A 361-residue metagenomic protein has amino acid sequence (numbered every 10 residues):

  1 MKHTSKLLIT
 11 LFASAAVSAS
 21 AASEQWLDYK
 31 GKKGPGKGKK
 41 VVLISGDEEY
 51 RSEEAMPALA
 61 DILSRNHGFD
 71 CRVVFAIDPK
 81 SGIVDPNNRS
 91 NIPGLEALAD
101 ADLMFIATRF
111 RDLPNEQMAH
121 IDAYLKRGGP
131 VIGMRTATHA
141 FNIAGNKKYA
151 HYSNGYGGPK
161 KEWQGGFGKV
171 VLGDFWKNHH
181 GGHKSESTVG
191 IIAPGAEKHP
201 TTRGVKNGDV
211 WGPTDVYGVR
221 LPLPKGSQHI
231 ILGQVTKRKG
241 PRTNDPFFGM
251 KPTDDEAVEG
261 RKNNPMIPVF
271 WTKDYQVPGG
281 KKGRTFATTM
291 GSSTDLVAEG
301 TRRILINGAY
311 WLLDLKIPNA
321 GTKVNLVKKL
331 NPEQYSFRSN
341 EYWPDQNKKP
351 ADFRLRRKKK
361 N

Functional and structural regions predicted by a protein language model:
M1-I9: Bacterial N-terminal signal peptides that target proteins for export
I9-S18: Bacterial N-terminal signal peptides
A22-G36, E54-A55, I62-F69, K237-N361: Extracellular ligand-binding/catalytic regions of CAZymes and related secreted enzymes and adhesion modules
S23, L27-Y29, L43-I44, E48-F141: Helical hinge/lid and interdomain linker segments adjacent to catalytic or ligand-binding clefts that mediate domain
W26, S64, D70, R89 (+3 more regions): Catalytic beta-strand/loop cores that center a nucleophilic Ser/Cys/Thr and support acyl-enzyme chemistry
K39: Nucleotide donor/acceptor-binding cores
V42, I132, Q228-L232, F286-T288: Hydrophobic/aromatic beta-strand patches that form the interior of the parallel beta-sheet core in alpha/beta enzyme
I106, F110-G204: A glycine-rich, often tryptophan-bearing local segment used as a flexible ligand/cofactor-contacting loop or short
